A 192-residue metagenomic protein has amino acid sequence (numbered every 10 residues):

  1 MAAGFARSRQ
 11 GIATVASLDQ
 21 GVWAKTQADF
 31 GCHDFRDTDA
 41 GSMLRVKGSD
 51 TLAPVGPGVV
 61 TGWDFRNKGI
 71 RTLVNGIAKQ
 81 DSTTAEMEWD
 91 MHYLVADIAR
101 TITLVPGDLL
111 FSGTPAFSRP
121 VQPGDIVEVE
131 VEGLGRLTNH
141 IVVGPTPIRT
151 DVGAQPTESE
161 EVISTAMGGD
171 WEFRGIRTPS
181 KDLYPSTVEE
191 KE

Functional and structural regions predicted by a protein language model:
M1-R7, K25-F30, V59, V74: Short, structured patches in soluble enzyme cores that scaffold and shape functional sites
R9-A13, D64-F65: Short helix-loop capping/hinge motifs at secondary-structure junctions, enriched in acidic/polar residues
I12-A24: N-terminal accessory regions of nucleic-acid-interacting proteins
W23-T26, I126: A short, gly/pro- and small-residue-rich
H33-E192: Catalytic-pocket segment enriched in acidic/His residues
